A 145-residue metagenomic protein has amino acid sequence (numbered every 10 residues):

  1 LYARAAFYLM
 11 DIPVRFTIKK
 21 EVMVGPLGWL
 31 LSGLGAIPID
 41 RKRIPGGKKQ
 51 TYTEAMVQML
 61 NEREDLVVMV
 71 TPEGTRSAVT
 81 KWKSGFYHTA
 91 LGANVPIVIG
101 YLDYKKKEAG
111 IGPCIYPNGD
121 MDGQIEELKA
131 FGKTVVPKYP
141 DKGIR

Functional and structural regions predicted by a protein language model:
L1-T134, R145: Soluble catalytic domains of membrane acyltransferases
Y139-R145: Short, flexible loop/turn segments with low-complexity composition
